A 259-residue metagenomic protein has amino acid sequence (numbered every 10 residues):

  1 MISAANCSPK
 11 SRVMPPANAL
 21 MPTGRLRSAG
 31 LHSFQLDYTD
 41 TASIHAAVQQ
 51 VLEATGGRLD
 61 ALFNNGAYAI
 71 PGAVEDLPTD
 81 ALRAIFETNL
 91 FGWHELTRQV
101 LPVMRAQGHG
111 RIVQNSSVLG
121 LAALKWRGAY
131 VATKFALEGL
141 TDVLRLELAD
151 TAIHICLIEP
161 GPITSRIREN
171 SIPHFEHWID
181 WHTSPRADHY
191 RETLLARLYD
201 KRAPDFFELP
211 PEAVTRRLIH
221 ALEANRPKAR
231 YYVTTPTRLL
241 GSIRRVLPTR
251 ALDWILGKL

Functional and structural regions predicted by a protein language model:
A29-T41: Rossmann-fold cofactor-recognition segment
N65-I70: Conserved NAD(P)H cofactor-binding loop of Rossmann-fold oxidoreductase domains
A73-V74, A81-R83: Substrate-binding pocket helix/loop in short-chain dehydrogenase/reductase
T97, T133-A136: Active-site helix of classical SDR
T97-R98, D142: A short, exposed helix-loop element centered on a Lys and neighboring polar residues
S117: Residue(s) in the substrate-gating loop at a strand-loop-helix junction that position the organic substrate next
D150-P227: SDR active-site lid
